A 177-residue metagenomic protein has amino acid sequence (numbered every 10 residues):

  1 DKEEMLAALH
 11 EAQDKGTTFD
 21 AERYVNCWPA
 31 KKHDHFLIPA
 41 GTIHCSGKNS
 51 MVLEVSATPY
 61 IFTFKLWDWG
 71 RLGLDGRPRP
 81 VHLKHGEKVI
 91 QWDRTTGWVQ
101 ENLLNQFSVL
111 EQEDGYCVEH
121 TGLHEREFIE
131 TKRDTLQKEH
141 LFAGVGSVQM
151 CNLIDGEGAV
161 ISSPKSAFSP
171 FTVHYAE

Functional and structural regions predicted by a protein language model:
D1-K32, T42-E157, I161-Y175: Active-site region of the double-stranded beta-helix
